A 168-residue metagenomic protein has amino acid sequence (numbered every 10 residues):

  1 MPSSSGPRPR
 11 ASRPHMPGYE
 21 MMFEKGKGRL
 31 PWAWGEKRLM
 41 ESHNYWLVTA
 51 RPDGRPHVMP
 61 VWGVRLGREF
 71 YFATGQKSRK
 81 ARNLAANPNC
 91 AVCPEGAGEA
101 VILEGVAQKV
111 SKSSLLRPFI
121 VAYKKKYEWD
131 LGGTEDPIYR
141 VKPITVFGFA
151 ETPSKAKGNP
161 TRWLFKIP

Functional and structural regions predicted by a protein language model:
P2-R29, E99-P168: Charged, gly/pro-rich active-site loop segments
G18-W46: Short, basic/aromatic recognition patches
P31-W34, K80, F119: Hydrophobic alpha-helical segments typical of transmembrane helices and their membrane-interface/capping positions
W34, W46-D53, K126-E135: Short helix-to-loop capping/linker segments positioned immediately adjacent to catalytic or ligand/cofactor-binding
L39-M40, A85-A86, K124: Alpha-helix boundary recognition
S42-Q76, R82-L84, C90-P94, I102-E104: Short beta-strand segments
H43-N44, N89, E128, V146: Generic structural signal for secondary-structure transition and capping sites
S78-R79, S114: A generic structural signal for alpha-helix starts
